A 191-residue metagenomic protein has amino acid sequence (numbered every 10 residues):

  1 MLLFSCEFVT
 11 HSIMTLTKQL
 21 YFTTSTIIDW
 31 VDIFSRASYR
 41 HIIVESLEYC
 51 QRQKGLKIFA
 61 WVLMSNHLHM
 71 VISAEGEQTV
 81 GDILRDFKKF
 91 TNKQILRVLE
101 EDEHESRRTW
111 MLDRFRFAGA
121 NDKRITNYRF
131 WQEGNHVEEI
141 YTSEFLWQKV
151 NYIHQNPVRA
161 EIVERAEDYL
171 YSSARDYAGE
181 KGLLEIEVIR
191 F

Functional and structural regions predicted by a protein language model:
M1-F191: Short catalytic/metal-binding and nucleic-acid-binding patches
